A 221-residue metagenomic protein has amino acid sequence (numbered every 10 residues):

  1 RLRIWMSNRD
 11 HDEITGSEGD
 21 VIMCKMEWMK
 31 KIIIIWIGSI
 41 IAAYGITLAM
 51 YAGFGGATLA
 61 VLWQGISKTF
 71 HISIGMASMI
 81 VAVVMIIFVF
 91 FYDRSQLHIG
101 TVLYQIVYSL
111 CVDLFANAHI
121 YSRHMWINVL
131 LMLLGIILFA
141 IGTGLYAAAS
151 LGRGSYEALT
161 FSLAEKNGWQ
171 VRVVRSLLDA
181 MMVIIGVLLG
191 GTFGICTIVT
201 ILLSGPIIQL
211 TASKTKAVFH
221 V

Functional and structural regions predicted by a protein language model:
N8-D10: Intrinsic-disorder-associated, low-complexity terminal segments enriched in Asp/Asn/His/Tyr and depleted of Lys/Arg
I14, D20-V221: Core subunits and conserved enzymes of cellular information-processing and envelope-translocation systems across
